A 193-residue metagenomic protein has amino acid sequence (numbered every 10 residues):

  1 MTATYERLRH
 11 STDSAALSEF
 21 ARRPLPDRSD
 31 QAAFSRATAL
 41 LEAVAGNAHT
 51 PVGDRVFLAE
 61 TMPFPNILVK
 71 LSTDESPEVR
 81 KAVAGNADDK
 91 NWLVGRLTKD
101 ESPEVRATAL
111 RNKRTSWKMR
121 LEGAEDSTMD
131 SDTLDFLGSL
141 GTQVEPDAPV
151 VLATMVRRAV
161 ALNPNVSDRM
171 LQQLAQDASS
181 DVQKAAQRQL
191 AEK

Functional and structural regions predicted by a protein language model:
M1-K193: Alpha-helical scaffold segments
